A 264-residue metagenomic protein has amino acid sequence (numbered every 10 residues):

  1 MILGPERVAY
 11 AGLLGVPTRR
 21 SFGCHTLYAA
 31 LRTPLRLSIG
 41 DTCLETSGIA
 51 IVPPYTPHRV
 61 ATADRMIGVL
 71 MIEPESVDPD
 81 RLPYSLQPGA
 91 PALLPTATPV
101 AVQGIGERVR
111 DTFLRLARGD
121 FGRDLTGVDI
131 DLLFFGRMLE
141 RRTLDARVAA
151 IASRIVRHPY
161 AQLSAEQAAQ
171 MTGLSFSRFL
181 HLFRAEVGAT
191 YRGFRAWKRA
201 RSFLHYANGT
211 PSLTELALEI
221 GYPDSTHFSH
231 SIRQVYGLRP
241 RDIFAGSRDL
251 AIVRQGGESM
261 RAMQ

Functional and structural regions predicted by a protein language model:
M1-G89: N-terminal regulatory/effector-sensing and dimerization cores that precede helix-turn-helix DNA-binding domains
A9-G12, I130-E140, L180-G188: Short, Lys/Arg-enriched N-terminal segment that forms or immediately precedes the first helix of a structured domain
R20, I49, Y55, V60-T62 (+9 more regions): Localized chelating/binding microdomains that coordinate divalent metal ions or stabilize phosphate-bearing
L82-R118: Aromatic/histidine-rich interaction motifs
T98-R110, F134-L163, A169-T172, G193-P211: A short, Lys/Arg-enriched amphipathic alpha-helix from helix-turn-helix/homeodomain DNA-binding modules
R115-V128: Intrinsically disordered, low-complexity terminal tails and linkers in eukaryotic proteins, enriched in charged/polar
E166-R195, A217-D242: Basic/polar phosphate-binding segments, predominantly the helix-turn-helix DNA-binding elements of transcriptional
N208-G209, E219, H227-Q264: …primarily DNA-binding HTH/wHTH and HhH modules…
